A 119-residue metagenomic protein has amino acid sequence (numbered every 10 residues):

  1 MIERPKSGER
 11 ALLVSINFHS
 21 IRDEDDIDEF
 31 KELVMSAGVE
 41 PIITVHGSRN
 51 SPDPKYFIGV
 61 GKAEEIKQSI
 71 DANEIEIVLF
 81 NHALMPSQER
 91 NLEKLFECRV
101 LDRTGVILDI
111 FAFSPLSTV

Functional and structural regions predicted by a protein language model:
M1-D109: N-terminal accessory targeting/assembly segments
G105-V119: Short alpha-helix plus adjacent loop in nuclease-associated cores
